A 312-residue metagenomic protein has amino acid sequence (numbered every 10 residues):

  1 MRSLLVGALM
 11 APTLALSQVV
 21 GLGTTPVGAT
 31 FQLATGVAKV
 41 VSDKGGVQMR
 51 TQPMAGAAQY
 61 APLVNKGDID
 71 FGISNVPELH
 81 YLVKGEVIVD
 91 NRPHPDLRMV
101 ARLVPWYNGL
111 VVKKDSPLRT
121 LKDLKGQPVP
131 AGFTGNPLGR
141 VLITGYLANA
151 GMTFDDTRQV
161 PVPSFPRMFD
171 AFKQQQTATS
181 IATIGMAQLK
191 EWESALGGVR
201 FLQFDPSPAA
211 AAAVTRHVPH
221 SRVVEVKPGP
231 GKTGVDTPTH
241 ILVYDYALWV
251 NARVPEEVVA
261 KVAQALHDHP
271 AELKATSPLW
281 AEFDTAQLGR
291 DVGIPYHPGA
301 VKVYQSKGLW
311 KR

Functional and structural regions predicted by a protein language model:
M1-A8: Bacterial N-terminal signal peptides that target proteins for export
P12-S17: N-terminal signal peptide c-region/cleavage motif recognized by signal peptidases
Q18-L82, V87-D90: N-terminal (or domain-start) structured segment
V19-K44, Q48-R50, W106-D170, Q174 (+3 more regions): Bilobed "Venus flytrap"/periplasmic-binding protein-like clamshell domains and structurally analogous long
L33, R167, Q174-Q175, T183-F201 (+2 more regions): An extracytoplasmic/periplasmic, membrane-proximal ligand-sensing/linker region
V76-E78, G85-I88, K114-S116, T153-D155 (+3 more regions): Pocket-lining segment of extracytoplasmic ligand-binding domains
H80-G85, D96-R102: Short beta-strand-centered segments that line the small-molecule binding cleft or hinge of alpha/beta clamshell
G126-G145, H220-E282, V292: Ligand-binding clefts/hinges and TM-proximal coupling segments of bilobed small-molecule sensing domains
